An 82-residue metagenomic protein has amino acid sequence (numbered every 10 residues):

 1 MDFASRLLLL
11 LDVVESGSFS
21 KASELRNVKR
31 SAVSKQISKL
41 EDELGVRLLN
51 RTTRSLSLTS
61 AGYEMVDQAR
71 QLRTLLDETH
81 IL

Functional and structural regions predicted by a protein language model:
M1-S5: Short helix-coil-helix linker/hinge
L7, E43, M65-L82: Alpha-helical linker/hinge and terminal dimerization helices associated with HTH transcriptional regulators
D12-N27: Short helix-boundary/capping micro-motifs
S18-F19, I37, R51: Helix-turn-helix DNA-binding elements, focusing on the entry/boundary residues of the two helices that contact DNA
E24-L25, D42, Y63: Alpha-helical residues within the helix-turn-helix
K29, Q36: Residues within the DNA-recognition helix of helix-turn-helix
E41-L58: A short LG(V/I)-centered, amphipathic sequence patch enriched for acidic residue(s) preceding the LG motif
